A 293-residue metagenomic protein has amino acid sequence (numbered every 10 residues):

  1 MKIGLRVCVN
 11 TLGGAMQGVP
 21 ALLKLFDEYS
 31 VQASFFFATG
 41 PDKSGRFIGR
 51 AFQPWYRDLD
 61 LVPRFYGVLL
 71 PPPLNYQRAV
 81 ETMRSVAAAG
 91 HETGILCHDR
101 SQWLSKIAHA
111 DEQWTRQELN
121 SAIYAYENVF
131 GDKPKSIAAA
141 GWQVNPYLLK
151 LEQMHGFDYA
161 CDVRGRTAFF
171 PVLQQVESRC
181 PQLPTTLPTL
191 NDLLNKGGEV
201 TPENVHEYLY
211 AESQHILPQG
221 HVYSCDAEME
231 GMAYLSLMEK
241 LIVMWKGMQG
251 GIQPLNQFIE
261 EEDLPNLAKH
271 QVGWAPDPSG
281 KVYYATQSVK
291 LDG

Functional and structural regions predicted by a protein language model:
M1-S136, G141-P181, T201-Y223, G231-G293: Catalytic alpha-helical scaffold of carbohydrate-active enzymes acting on polysaccharides/glycoconjugates
Q182-V200: Positively charged, amphipathic and often flexible ligand-engagement surfaces
